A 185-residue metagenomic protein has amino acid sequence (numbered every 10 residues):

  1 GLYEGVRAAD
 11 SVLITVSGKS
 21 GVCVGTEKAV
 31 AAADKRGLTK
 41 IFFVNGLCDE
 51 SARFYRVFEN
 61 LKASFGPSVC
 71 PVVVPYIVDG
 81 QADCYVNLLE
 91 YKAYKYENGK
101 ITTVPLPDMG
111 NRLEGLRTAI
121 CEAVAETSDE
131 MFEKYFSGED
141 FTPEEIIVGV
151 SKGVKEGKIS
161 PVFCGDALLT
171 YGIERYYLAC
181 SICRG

Functional and structural regions predicted by a protein language model:
G1: Switch II (G3) loop of P-loop NTPases
V6-A9, S17-G185: P-loop NTPase catalytic nucleotide-binding module
I14: Redox-cofactor binding/interface segments in oxidoreductases and associated redox assembly factors
